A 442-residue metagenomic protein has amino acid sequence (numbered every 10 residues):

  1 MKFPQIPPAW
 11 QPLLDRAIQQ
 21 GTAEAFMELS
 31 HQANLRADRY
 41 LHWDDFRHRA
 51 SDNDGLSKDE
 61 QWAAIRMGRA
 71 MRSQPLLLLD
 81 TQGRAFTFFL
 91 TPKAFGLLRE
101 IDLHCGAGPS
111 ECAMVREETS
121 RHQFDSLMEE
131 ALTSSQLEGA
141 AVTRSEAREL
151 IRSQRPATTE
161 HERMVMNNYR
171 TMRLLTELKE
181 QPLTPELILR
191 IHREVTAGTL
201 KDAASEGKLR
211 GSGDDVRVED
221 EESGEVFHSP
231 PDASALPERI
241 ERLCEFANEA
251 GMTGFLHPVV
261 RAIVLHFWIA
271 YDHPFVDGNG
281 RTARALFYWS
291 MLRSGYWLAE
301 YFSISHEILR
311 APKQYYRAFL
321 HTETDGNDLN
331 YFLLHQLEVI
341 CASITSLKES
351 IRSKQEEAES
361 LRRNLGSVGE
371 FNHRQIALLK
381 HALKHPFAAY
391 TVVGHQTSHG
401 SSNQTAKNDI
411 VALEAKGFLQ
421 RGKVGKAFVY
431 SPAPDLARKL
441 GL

Functional and structural regions predicted by a protein language model:
M1-L442: FIC/Doc superfamily catalytic core
